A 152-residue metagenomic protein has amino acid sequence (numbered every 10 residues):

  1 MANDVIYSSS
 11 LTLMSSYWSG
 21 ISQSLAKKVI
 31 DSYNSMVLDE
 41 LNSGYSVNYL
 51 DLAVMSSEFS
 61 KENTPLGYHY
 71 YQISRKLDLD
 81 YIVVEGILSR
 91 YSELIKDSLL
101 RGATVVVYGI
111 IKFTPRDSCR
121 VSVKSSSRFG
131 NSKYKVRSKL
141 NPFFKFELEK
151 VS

Functional and structural regions predicted by a protein language model:
M1-S152: Strongly charged
